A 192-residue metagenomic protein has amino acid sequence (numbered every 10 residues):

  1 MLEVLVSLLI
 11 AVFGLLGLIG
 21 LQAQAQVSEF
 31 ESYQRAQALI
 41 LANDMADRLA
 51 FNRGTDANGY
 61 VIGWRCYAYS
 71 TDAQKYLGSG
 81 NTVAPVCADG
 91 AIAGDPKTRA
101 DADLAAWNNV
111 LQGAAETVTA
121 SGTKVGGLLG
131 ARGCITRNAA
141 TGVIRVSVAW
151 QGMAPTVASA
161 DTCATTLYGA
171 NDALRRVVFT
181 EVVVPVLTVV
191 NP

Functional and structural regions predicted by a protein language model:
L2-N43: Aliphatic-rich helix starts adjacent to a transmembrane/signal segment
F30-A36, I40-P192: Flexible, low-complexity segments enriched in proline/glycine/serine and punctuated by aromatic residues
